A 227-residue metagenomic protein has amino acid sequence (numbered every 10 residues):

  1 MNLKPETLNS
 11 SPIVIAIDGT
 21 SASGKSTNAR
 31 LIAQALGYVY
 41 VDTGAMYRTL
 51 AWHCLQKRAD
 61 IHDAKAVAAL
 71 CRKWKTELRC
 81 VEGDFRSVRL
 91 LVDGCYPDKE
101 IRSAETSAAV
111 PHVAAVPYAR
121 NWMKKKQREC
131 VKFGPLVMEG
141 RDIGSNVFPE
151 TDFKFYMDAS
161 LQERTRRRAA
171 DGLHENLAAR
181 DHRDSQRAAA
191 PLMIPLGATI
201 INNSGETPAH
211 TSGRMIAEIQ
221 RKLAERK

Functional and structural regions predicted by a protein language model:
I17: Hydrophobic anchor at the beta1->P-loop junction of P-loop NTPases
T20: P-loop (Walker A) phosphate-binding loop of NTP-binding proteins
S23: ATP-binding Walker
S26: Walker A/P-loop
Q34-R102: N-terminal phosphate/diphosphate-binding loop that engages ATP/GTP or pyrophosphate donors across diverse enzyme folds
D98-A114, Y118-A170: ATP-dependent NMP and nucleoside kinases share a basic, alpha-helical "lid"
Q127-G134, R141-E150, A170-A217: Small-molecule kinase domains that catalyze NTP-dependent phosphoryl transfer to phosphate-bearing small molecules
